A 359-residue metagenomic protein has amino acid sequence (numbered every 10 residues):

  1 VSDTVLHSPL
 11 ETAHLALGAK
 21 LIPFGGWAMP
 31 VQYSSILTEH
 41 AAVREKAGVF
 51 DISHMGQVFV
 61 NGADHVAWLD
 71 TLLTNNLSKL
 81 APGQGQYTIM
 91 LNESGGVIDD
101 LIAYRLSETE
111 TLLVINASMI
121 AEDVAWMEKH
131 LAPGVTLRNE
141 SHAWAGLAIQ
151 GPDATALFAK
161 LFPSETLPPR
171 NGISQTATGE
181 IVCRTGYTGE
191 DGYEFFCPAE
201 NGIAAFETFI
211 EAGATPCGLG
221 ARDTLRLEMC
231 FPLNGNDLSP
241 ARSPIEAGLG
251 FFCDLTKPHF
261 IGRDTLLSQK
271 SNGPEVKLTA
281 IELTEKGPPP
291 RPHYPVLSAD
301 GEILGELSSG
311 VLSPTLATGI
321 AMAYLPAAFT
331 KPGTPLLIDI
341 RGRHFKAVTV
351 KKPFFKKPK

Functional and structural regions predicted by a protein language model:
V1-G25, M29-V31, L106-K359: Conserved, structured C-terminal
V1-T88, G96-I98, G220: Acidic, proline/glycine-enriched N-terminal capping motif
I36-E45, M90-D100, L131-P133, Q175-V182 (+1 more regions): Short amphipathic beta-strand starts and helix->beta connectors
N76-H130: Well-ordered mid-protein domain cores that form the structural environment of catalytic cofactors
